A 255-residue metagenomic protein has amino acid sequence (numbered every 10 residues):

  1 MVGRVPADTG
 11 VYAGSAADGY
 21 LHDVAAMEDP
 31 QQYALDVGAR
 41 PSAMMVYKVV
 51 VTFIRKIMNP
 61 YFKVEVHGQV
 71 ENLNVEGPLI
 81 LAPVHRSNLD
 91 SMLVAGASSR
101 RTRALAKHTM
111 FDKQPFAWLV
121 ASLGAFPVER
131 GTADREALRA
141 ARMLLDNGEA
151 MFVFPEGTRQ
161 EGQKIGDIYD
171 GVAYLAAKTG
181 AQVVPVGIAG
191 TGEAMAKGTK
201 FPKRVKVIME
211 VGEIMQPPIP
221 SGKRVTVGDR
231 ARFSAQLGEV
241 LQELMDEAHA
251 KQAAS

Functional and structural regions predicted by a protein language model:
V2-S42, V46, E136-S255: Non-catalytic C-terminal accessory region of glycerolipid acyltransferases and related lyso-lipid remodeling enzymes
S15-Q69, R100, K113-L123: A transmembrane-helix-recognition feature enriched in membrane-embedded lipid enzymes and envelope glyco-/phospholipid
I54-R55, S122-V128, P155-R159: Short, basic, glycine/proline-bearing loop/turn elements
R55, M92, A173-Y174: Active-site phosphate/pyrophosphate- and oxyanion-stabilizing loops and adjacent acidic/basic residues in soluble
N59-P60, N74-T132: Catalytic core of membrane glycerolipid acyltransferases/transacylases, capturing the structured, soluble-facing
Y61-E65, T132-L138: Glycine-rich, highly charged phosphate/nucleotide-binding loops
V66, A104, A125-P127, V183-P185 (+1 more regions): Conserved beta-strand scaffold positions in the cores of enzyme catalytic domains, especially in NTP/NDP-utilizing
V70-N74, R142-M143: Short amphipathic alpha-helix with an adjacent loop that forms part of the alpha/beta core around
